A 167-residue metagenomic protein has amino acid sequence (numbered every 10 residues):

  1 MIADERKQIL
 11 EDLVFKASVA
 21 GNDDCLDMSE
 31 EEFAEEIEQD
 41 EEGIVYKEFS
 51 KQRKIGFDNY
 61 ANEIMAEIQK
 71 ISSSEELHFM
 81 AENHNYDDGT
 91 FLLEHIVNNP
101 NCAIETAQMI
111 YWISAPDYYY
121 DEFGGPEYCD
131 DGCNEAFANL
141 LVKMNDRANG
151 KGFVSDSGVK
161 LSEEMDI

Functional and structural regions predicted by a protein language model:
M1-I167: Alpha-helical scaffold segments
